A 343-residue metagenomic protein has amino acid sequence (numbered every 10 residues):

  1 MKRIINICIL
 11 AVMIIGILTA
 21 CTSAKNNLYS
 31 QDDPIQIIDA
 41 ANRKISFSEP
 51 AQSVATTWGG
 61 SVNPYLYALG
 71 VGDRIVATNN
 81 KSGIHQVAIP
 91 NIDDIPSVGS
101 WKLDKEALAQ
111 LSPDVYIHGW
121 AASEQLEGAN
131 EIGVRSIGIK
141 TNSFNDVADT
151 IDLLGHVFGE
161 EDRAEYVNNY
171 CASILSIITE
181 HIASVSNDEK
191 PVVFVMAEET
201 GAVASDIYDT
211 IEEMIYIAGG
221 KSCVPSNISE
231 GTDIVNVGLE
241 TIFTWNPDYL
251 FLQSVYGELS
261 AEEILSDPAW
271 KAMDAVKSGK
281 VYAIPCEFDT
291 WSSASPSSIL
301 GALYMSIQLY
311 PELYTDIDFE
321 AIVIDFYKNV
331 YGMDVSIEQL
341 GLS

Functional and structural regions predicted by a protein language model:
M1-C8: Bacterial N-terminal signal peptides that target proteins for export
I17-A20: C-terminal motif of bacterial Sec signal peptides marking the signal peptidase cleavage site
T22-K25: Bacterial signal peptide processing site
A55-L111, V115-A121, C223: A short, structured surface patch at a secondary-structure boundary
N79-S82, E212-G231, K280-P285: His/Asp/Glu-enriched short active-site or ligand-binding loop at hydrolase and phosphoryl-transfer sites
S97-S100, K105-H118, V134, G238-V255: Proline-aspartate-enriched helix->loop->beta-strand connector
Q125-V203, V224-P225, G231-I234, A283-S343: Extracytoplasmic substrate-binding proteins
T210-I211, V224-L259, E263: Pocket-lining segment of extracytoplasmic ligand-binding domains
